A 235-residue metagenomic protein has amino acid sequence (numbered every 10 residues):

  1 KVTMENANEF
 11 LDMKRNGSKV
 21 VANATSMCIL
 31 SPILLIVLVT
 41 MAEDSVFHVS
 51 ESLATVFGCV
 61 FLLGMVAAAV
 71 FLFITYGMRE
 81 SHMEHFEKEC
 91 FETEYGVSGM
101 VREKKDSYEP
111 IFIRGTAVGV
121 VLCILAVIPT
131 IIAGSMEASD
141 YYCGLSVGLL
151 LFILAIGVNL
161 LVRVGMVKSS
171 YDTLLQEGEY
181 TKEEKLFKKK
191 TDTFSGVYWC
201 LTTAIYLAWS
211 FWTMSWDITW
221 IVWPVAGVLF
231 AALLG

Functional and structural regions predicted by a protein language model:
V2-G235: Hydrophobic alpha-helical bundles in membrane proteins
